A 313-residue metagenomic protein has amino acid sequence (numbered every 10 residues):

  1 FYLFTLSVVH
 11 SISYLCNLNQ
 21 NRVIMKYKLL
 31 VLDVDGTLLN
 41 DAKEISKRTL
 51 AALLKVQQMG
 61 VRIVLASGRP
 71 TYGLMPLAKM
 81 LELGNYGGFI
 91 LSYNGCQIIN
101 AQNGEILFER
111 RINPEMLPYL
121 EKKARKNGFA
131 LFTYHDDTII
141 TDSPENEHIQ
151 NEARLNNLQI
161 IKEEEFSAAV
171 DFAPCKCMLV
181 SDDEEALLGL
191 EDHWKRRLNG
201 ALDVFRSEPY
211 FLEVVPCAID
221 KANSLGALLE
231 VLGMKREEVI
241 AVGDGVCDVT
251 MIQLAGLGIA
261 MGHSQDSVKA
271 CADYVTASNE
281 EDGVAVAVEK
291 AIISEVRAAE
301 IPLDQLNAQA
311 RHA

Functional and structural regions predicted by a protein language model:
F1-I24: Short, Lys/Arg-enriched N-terminal segments with co-localized hydrophobic residues within the first ~10-30 amino acids
H10, K123-V242, V246, L254: Conserved acidic, metal-coordinating active-site core of Asp-based, Mg2+-dependent phosphoryl-transfer enzymes
M25-L29, S46, E213-A313: Mg2+-dependent phosphoryl-transfer enzymes with acidic/Ser/Thr/Gly-rich catalytic loops
K28-D41: Asp-based phosphoryl-transfer active-site loop
K47-H148: Active-site phosphate-binding/coordination module
T49, L74-A78, L190, W194 (+2 more regions): Hydrophobic packing residues within well-ordered alpha-helices of enzyme cores
V56, S67, N94, C177 (+3 more regions): Residue-level signal for inorganic ion chemistry
L81, Y86, N94, L198-G200 (+2 more regions): Short, structured coil segments at secondary-structure junctions
